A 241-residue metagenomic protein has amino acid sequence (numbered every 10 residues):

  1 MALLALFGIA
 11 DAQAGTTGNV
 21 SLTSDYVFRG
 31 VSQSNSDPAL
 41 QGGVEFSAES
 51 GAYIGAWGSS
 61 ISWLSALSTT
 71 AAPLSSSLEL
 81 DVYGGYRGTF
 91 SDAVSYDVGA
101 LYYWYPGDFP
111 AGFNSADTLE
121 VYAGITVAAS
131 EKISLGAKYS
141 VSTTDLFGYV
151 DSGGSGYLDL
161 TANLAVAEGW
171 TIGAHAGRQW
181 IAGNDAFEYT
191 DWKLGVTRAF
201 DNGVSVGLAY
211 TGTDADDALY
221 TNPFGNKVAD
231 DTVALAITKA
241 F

Functional and structural regions predicted by a protein language model:
M1-G15: Cleavable N-terminal export/targeting peptides
Q13-L64, S68, T232: Short glycine/proline- and aromatic-enriched beta-strand/turn motifs that initiate or cap beta-hairpins
T16-G18, S50-A56, D92-V98, E131-A137 (+3 more regions): Repeated loop/turn-to-beta-strand initiation elements of outer-membrane beta-barrel proteins
L22-F28, G58-S62, G88, Y102-P106 (+5 more regions): Transmembrane beta-strands of outer-membrane beta-barrel pores
S36-L40, S76-L80, S115-V121, S152-L158 (+2 more regions): Residues that define the transmembrane beta-barrel architecture of outer-membrane proteins
E45-G51, G85-T89, T126-A128, N163-G169 (+2 more regions): Structural signature of outer-membrane beta-barrel channels/translocons
E49-S115, A186: Surface-exposed loop and membrane-interface regions of Gram-negative outer-membrane beta-barrel proteins
L164, L194, R198-V204, Y210-G212 (+1 more regions): Outer-membrane beta-barrel "beta-signal"
